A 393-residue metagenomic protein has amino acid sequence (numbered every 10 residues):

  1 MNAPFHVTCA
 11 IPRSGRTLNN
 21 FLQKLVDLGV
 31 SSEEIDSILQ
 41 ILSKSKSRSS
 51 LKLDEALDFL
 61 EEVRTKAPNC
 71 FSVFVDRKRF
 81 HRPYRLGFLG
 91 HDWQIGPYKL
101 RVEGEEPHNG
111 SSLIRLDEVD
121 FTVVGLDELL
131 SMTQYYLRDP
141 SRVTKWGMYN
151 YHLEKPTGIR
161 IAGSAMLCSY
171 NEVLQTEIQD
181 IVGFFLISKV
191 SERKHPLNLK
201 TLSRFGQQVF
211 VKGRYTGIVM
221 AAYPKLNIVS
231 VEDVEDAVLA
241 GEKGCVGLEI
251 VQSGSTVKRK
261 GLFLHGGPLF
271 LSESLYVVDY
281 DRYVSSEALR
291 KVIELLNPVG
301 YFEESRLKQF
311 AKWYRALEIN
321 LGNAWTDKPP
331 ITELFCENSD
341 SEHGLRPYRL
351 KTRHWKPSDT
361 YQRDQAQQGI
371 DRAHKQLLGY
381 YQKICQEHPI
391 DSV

Functional and structural regions predicted by a protein language model:
M1-V393: Domain-level signature for soluble enzymes in the chorismate/prephenate branch of the shikimate pathway
